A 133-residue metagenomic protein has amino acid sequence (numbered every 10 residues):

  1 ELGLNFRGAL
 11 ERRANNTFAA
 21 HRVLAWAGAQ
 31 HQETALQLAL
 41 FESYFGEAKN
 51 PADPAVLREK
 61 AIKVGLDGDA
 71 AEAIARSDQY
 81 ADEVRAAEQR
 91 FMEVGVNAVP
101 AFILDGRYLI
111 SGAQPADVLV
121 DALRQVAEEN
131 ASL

Functional and structural regions predicted by a protein language model:
E1-A14, A19: Ordered, amphipathic secondary-structure segments that act as subunit-interaction surfaces in large macromolecular
N5, H21-L133: C-terminal cap of thioredoxin/glutaredoxin-like
